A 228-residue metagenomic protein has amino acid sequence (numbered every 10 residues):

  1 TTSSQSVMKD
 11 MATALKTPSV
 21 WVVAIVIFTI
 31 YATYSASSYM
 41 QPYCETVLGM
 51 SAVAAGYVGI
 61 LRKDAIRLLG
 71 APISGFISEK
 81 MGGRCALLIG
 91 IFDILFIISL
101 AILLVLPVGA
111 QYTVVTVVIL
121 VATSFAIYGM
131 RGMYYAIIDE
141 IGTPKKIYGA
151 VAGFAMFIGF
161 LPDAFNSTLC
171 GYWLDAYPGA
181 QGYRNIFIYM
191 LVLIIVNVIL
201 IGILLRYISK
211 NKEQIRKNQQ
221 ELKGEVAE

Functional and structural regions predicted by a protein language model:
T1-V23, E221-E228: Juxtamembrane intracellular "pre-TM" segments in multi-pass secondary transporters
T17-G75, R131, A136, N166-S167: Extracytoplasmic gate region of multi-pass secondary transporters
A24, G56-Y57, G90, G149 (+1 more regions): Conserved glycine-rich helix-kink/hinge and helix-boundary motifs of the Major Facilitator Superfamily
G70-G83, L174-D175: Helix-to-loop junctions at the C-terminal end of transmembrane segments in multipass secondary transporters
R84-I137: C-terminal transmembrane helical hairpin of 12-TM major facilitator-type secondary transporters
C85, L169-I194: A membrane-interface helix-boundary motif in multi-pass transporters
L103-L104, Y183-L222, V226-E228: Multi-pass alpha-helical transporter architecture, strongest for 12-TM Major Facilitator/SLC carriers used
G142-P178: A late C-terminal transmembrane helix in Major Facilitator Superfamily
